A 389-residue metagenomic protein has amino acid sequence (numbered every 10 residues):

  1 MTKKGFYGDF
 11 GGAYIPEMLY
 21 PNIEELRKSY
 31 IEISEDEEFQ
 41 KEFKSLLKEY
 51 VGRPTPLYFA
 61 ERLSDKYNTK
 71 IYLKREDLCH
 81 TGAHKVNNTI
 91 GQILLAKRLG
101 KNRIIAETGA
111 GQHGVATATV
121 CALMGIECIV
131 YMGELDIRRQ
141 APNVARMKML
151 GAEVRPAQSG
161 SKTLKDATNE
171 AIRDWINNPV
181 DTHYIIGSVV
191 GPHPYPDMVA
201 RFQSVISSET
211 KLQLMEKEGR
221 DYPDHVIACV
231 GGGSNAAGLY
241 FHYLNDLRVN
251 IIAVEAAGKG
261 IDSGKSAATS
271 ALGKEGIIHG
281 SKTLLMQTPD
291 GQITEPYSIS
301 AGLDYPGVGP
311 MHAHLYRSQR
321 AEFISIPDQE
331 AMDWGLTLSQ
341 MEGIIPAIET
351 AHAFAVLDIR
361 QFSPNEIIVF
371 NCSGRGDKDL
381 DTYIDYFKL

Functional and structural regions predicted by a protein language model:
K3-G11, E24-K101: Positively charged, low-complexity intrinsically disordered leader regions
R75-V86, I104-G114, G160, Q203 (+5 more regions): Active-site nucleophile and cofactor-binding loops and adjacent substrate-binding regions of central metabolic enzymes
H80, A96-G133, D221-N235, I251-V254 (+1 more regions): A short, small-residue-rich loop immediately preceding and capping a beta-strand
V86-Q92, A106-M124, R138-A141, C229-Y240 (+3 more regions): Short glycine/serine/threonine-rich phosphate/pyrophosphate-binding segments that cradle anionic phosphate groups
I105, H113-A171, D262-G273, T382-K388: Active-site-proximal loop->helix
K165-D174, D181, S188-N250: Glycine-rich ThDP/TPP pyrophosphate-binding loop and its adjacent helix/strand module within ThDP-dependent enzymes
T168-I172, I176-P194, N245-R248, A253-I344 (+1 more regions): Active-site/ligand-binding loops adjacent to catalytic centers
V230, S234, G238, D328-F387: Claisen-condensing/thiolase-fold acyl-transfer catalytic domains that form or cleave C-C bonds in fatty acid
